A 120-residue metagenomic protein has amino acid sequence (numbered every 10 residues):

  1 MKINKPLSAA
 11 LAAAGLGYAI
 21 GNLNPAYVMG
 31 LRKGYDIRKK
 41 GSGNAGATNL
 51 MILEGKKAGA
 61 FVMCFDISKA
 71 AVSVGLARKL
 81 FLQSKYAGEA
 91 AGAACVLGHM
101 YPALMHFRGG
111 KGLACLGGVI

Functional and structural regions predicted by a protein language model:
M1-I120: Short amphipathic, positively biased membrane-proximal segments that drive organelle/inner-membrane targeting
